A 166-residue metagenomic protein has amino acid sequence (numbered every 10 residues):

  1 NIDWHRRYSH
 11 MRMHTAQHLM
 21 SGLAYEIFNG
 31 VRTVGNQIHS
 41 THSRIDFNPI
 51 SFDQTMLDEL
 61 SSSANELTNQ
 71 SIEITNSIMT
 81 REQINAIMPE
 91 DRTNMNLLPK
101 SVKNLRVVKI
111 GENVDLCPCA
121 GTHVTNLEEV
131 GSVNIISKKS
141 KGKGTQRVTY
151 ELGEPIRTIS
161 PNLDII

Functional and structural regions predicted by a protein language model:
N1-I166: Active-/binding-site microenvironments in catalytic and ligand-binding cores
